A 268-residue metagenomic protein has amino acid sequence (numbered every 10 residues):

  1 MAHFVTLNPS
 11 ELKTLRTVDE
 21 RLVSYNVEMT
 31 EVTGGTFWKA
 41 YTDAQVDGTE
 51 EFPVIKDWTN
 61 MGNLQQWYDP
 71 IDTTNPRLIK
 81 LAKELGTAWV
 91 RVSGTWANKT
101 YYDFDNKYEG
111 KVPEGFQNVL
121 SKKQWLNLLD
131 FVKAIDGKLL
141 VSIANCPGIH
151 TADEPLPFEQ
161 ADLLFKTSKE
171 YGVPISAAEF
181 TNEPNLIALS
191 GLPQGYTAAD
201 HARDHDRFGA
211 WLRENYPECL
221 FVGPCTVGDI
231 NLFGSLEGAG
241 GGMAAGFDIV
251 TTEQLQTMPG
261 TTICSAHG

Functional and structural regions predicted by a protein language model:
M1-F180, P184-S235, G241-I249, L255-I263: Non-catalytic accessory regions flanking glycosidase/transglycosidase catalytic cores in CAZymes
S265-G268: Beta-propeller domains
